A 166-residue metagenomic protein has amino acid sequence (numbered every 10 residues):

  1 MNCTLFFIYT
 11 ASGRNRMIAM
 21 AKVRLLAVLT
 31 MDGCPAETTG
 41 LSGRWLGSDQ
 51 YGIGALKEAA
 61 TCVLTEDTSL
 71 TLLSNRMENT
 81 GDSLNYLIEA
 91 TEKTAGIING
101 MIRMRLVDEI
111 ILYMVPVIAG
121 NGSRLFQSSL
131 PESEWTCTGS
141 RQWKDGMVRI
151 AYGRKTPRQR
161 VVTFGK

Functional and structural regions predicted by a protein language model:
T4, I8-K166: Enzymes that bind and transform nitrogen-containing heteroaromatic metabolites
